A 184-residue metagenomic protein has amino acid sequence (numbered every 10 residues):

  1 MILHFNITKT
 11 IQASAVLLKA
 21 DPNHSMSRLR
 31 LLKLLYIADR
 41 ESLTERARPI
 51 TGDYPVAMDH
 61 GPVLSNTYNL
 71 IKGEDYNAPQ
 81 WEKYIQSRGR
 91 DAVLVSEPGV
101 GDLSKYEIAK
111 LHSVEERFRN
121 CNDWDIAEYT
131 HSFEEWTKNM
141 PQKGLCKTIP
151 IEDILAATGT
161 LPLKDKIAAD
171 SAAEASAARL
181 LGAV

Functional and structural regions predicted by a protein language model:
M1-V184: Domain-edge interaction signal
